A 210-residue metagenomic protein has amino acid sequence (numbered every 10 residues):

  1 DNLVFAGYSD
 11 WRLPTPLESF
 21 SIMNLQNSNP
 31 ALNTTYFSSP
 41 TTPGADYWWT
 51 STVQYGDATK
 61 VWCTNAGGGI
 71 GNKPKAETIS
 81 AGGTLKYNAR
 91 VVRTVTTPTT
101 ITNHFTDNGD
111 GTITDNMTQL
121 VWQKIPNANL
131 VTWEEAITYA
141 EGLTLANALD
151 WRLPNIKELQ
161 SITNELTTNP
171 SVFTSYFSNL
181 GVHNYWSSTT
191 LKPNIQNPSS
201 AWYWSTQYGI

Functional and structural regions predicted by a protein language model:
D1-R12, P16-R152, I156-I210: Glycine-aromatic-enriched surface loops/turns that form tight recognition elements
